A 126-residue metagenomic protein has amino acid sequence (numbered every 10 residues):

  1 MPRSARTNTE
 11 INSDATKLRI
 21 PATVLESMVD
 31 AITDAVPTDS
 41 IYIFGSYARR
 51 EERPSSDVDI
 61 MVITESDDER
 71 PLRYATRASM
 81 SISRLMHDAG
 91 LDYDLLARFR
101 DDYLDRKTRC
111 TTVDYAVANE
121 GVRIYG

Functional and structural regions predicted by a protein language model:
M1-S40, R49-P54, T64-G126: Catalytic core of pol beta-like nucleotidyltransferases
S46: Conserved H-loop
D59-I63: Short beta-strand->loop micro-motif that forms the acidic, two-metal-ion catalytic signature in nucleotide-processing
